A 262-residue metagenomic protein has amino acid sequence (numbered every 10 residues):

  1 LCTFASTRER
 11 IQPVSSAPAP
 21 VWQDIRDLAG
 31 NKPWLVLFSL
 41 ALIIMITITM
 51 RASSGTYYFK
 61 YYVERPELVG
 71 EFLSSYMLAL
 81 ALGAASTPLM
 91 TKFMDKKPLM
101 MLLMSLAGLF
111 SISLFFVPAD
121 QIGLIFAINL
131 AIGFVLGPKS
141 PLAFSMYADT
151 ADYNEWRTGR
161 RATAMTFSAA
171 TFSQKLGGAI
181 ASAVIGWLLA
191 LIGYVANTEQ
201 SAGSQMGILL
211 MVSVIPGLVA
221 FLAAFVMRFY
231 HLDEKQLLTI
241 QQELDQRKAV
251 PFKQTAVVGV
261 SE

Functional and structural regions predicted by a protein language model:
L1-T56, K60-R65, P216-E262: Intracellular loop-helix junctions on the cytosolic face of multi-pass helical membrane proteins
L42, I122-L142, M146, A151: Hydrophobic core of transmembrane alpha-helices in multi-pass small-molecule transporters, especially MFS/SLC-type
G55, Y61-A79, L124, G203-M211: Loop-to-transmembrane helix entry
L82-K96: Helix-to-loop junctions at the C-terminal end of transmembrane segments in multipass secondary transporters
K92-L106, E155-R161: Cytoplasmic membrane-interface "Motif A"-like loop-to-helix N-cap segments of 12-TM Major Facilitator Superfamily
S105-G123: C-terminal ends and interior cores of transmembrane alpha-helices in multi-pass membrane transporters/permeases
T158-G193: A late C-terminal transmembrane helix in Major Facilitator Superfamily
W187-V219: A membrane-interface helix-boundary motif in multi-pass transporters
